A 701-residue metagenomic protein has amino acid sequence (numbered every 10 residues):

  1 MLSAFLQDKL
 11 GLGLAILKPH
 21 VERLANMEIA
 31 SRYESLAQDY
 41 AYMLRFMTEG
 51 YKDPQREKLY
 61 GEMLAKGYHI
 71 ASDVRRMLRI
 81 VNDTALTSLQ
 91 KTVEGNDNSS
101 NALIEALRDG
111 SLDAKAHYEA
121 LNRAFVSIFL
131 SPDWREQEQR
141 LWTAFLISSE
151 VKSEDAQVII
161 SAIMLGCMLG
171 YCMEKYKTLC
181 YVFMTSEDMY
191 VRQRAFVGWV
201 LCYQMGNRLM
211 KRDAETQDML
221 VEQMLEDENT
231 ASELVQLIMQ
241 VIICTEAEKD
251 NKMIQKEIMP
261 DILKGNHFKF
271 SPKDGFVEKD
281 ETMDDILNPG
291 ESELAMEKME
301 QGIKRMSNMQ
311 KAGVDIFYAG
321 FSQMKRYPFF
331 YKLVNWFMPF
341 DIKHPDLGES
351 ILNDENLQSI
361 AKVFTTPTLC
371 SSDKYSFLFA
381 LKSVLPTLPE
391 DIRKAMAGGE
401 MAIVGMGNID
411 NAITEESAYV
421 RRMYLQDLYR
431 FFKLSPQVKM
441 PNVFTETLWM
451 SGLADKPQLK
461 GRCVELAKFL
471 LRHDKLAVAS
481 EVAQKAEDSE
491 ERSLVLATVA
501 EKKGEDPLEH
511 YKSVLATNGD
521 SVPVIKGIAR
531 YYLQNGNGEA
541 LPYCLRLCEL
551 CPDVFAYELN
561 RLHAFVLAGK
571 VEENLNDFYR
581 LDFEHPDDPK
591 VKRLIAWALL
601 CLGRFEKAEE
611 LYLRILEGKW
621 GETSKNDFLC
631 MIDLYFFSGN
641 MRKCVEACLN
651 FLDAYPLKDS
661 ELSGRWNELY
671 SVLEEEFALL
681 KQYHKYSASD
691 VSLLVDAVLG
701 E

Functional and structural regions predicted by a protein language model:
M1-T48, A231, V235, A247-E400: Non-catalytic protein-protein interaction scaffold segments in large eukaryotic complex-forming proteins
L2-L112: Extended, helix-rich scaffolding/adaptor regions
L10, L14-L17, Y176-L179, F196-W199 (+8 more regions): Inward-facing hydrophobic residues that define packing positions of alpha-helical scaffold repeats
G13, L17, Y33, A37-M47 (+7 more regions): TPR repeat positional signature
A102-S186, C202-K211: Alpha-helical solenoid scaffolds in large eukaryotic transport, assembly, and signaling factors
D113, E119-F129, K460-L699: Extended amphipathic alpha-helical coiled-coil/heptad-repeat regions
S186-Y190, D588: Short inter-helical turns and helix N-cap capping residues of alpha-solenoid HEAT/ARM repeat scaffolds
V334-Y531: Alpha-solenoid helical-repeat scaffolds
